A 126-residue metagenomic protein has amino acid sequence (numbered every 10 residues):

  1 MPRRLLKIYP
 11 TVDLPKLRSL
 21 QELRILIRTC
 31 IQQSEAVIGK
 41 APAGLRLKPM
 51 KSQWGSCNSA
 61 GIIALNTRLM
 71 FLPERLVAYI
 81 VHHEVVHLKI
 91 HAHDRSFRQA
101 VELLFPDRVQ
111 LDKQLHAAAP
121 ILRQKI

Functional and structural regions predicted by a protein language model:
M1-Y79, L88-I126: Active-site-proximal or metal-binding-adjacent scaffold patches in catalytic folds
E84: Walker B catalytic acidic pair
